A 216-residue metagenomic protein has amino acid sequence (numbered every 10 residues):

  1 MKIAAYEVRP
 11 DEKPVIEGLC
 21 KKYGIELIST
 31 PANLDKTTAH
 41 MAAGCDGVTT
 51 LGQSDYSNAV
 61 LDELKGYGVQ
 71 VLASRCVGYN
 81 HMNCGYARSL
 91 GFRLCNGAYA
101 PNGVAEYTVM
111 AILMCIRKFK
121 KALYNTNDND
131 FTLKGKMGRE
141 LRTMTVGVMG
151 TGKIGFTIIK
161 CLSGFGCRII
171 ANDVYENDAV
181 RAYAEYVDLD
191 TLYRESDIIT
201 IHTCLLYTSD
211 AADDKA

Functional and structural regions predicted by a protein language model:
M1-C45, G166-R168: N-terminal glycine-/charge-rich "phosphate-binding" loop or analogous flexible N-terminal tail
G44-L123: Phosphate/diphosphate ligand-binding glycine-rich loop within oxidoreductases
C45, E195-S196: An anion/phosphate-binding loop that grips the pyrophosphate of nucleotide cofactors and donors
A122-T157: Glycine-rich NAD(P)-binding loop of Rossmann-like domains
L162: Aromatic pocket-lining residues of Rossmann-like dinucleotide-binding sites
F165-V180: NAD(P)-binding Rossmann-fold cofactor-contacting core
Y207-A216: Single conserved hydrophobic/aromatic residue that forms the stacking wall/gate of nucleotide- or nucleobase-binding
